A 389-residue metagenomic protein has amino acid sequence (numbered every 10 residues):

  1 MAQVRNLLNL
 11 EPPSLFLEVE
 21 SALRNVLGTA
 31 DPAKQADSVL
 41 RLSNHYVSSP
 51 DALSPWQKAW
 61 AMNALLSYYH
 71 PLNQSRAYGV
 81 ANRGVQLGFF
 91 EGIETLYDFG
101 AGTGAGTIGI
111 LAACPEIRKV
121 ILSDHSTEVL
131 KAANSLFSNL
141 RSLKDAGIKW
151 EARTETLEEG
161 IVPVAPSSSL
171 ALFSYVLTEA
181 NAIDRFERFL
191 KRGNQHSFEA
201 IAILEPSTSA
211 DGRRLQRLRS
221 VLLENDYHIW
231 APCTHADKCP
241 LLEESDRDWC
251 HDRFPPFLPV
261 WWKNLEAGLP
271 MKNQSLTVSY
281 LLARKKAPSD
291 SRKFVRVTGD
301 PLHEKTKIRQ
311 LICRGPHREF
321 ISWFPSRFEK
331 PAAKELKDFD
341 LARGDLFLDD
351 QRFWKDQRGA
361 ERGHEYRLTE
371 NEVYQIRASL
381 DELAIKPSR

Functional and structural regions predicted by a protein language model:
M1-D51: N-terminal auxiliary segments of SAM/dcSAM-dependent transferases
S54-V80, L87: Class I SAM-dependent methyltransferase Rossmann-like catalytic core, especially the SAM/SAH-binding loop
T103-E116: Conserved SAM-binding loop of SAM-dependent methyltransferases across substrates and taxa, primarily the Class I
S126: Conserved SAM/SAH-binding beta-strand->alpha-helix loop
N134-V164: S-adenosyl-L-methionine
S169-I183: A short SAM/SAH-binding and catalytic strip from SAM-dependent methyltransferases
S197-P206: Conserved beta-strand signature within the Rossmann-like core of class I S-adenosyl-L-methionine
L265-R389: C-terminal lobe and adjacent flexible extensions of AdoMet/dcAdoMet transferase-like proteins
